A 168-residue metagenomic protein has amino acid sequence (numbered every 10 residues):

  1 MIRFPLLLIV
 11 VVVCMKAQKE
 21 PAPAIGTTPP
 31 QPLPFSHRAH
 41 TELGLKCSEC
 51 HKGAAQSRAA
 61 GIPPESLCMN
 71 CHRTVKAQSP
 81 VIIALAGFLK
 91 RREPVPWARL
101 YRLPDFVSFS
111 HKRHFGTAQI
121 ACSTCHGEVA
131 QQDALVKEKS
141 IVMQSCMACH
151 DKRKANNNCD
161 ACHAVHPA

Functional and structural regions predicted by a protein language model:
R3, V11-I25: Bacterial Sec-dependent signal peptides at the C-terminal "C-region" and cleavage site
P5-L7, C14, A84, R99: Acidic/proline-rich low-complexity IDRs
I9-C14, C68-C71: Hydrophobic core of alpha-helical transmembrane segments in multi-pass integral membrane proteins
K19-A24, V75-V107, D160-A168: Primarily the internal scaffold of c-type cytochrome electron-transfer domains, especially repeated/multiheme c-type
P29-I83, S110-A168: Sequence context surrounding c-type heme c attachment/ligation sites in exported
